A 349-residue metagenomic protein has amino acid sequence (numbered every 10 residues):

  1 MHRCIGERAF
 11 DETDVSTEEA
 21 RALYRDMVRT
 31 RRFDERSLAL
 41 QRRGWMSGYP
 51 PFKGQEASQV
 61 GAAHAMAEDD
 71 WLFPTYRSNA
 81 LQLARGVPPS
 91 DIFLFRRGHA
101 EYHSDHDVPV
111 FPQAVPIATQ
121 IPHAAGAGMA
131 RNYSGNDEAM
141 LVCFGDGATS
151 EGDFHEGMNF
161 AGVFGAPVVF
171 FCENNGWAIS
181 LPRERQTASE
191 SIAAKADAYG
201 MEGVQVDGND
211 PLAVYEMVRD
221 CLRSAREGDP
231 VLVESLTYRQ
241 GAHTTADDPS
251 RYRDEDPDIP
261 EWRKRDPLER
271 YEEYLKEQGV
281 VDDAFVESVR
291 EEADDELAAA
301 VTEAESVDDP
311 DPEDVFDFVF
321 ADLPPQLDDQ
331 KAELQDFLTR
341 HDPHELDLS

Functional and structural regions predicted by a protein language model:
M1-A57, D256-S349: Conserved acidic/glycine
H2, E101, V231: A broad, low-specificity signal marking well-ordered, structured residues that form hydrophobic/aromatic
C4, H103, F111, Y252 (+1 more regions): Short clusters of hydrophobic/aromatic residues that line enzyme substrate/ligand-binding pockets
E12-T13, Y49, L81-Q82, A114 (+2 more regions): A generic structural signal for short coil/turn motifs at secondary-structure boundaries
R32-E35, G44-A166, R185-A188, A193-G200: Cofactor-binding active-site loop characterized by glycine-rich and histidine/acidic residues
S37, Q82, G241-H243: Glycine/Thr-rich phosphate-binding loops of Rossmann-like dinucleotide-binding domains
Y76, S235-T237, V319: A general secondary-structure junction signal
T119-E296, S306: Glycine-rich ThDP/TPP pyrophosphate-binding loop and its adjacent helix/strand module within ThDP-dependent enzymes
